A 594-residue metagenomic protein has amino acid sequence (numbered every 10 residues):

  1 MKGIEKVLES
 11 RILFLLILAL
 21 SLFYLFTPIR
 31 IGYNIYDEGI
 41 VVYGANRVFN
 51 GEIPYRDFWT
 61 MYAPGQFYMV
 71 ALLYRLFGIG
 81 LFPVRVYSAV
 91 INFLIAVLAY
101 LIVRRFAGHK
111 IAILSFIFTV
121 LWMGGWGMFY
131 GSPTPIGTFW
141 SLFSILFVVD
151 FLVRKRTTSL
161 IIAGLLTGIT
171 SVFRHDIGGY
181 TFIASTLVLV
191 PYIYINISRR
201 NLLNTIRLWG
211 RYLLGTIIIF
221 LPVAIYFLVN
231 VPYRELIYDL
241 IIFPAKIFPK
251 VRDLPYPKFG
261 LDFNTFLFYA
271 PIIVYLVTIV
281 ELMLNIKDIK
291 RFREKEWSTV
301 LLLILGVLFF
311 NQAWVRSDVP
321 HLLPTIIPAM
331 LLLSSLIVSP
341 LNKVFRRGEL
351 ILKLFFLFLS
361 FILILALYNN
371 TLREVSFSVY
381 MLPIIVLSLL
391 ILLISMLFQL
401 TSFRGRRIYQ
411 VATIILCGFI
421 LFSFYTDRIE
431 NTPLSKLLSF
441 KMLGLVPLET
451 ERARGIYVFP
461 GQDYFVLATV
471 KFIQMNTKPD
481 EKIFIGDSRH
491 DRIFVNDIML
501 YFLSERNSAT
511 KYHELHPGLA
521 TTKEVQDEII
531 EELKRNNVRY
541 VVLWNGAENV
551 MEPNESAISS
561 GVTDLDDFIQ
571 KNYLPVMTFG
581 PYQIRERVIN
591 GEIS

Functional and structural regions predicted by a protein language model:
I29-G44, Y55-M69, I79-F82, V231 (+2 more regions): Extracytoplasmic catalytic/substrate-binding loops of multi-pass membrane glycan-assembly enzymes
Y62, H175-G179, N230, G405-A412 (+1 more regions): Extracytoplasmic
V86-A107, F143-F147: Transmembrane-helix motifs of polytopic, lipid-linked glycan transferases
A99-W122, F139, K155-I162, Y238: Transmembrane-helix signature of polytopic, membrane-embedded enzymes that assemble or transfer cell-envelope glycans
F129-G137: Short acidic/glycine- and proline-prone juxtamembrane loop motifs at membrane-interface regions of multi-pass membrane
G137-R154, S159, L165-T167, T186-Y192 (+1 more regions): Specific aromatic-rich, kink-prone transmembrane helix
S144-I162, I195-R199, L276-W297, I337-V338: Membrane-interface transmembrane helices that cradle and orient dolichyl/undecaprenyl
S159-H175, T181-T186, I218, V223 (+2 more regions): Membrane-interface alpha helices of multi-pass inner-membrane proteins
